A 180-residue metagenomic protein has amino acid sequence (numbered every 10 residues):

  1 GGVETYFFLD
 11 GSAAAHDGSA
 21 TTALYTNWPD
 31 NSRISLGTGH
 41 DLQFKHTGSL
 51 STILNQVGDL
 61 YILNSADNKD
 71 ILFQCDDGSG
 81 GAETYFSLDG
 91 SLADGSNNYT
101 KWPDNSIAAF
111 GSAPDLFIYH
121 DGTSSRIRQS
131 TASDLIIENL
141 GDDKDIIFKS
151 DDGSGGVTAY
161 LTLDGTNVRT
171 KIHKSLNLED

Functional and structural regions predicted by a protein language model:
G1-D180: Intrinsic low-complexity, repeat-rich intrinsically disordered segments enriched in small/flexible residues
